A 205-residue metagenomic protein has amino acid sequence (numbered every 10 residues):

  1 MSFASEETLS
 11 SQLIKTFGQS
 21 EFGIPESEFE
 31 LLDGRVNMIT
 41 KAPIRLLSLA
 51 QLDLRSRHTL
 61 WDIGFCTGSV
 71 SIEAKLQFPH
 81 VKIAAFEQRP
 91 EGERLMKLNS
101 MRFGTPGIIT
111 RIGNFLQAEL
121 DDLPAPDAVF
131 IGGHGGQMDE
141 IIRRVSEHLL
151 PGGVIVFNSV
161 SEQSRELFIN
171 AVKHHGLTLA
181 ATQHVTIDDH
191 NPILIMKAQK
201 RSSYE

Functional and structural regions predicted by a protein language model:
S2-S56, W61, L95-F103: Class I SAM-dependent transferase core
G64: Conserved S-adenosyl-L-methionine
T67-P79: Conserved SAM-binding loop of SAM-dependent methyltransferases across substrates and taxa, primarily the Class I
H80-A84: Short beta-strand element of Class I
F86-P126: S-adenosyl-L-methionine
E140-V154: A short glycine-rich, Lys/Arg-flanked "PGG" loop and its adjoining helix->strand segment in the class I
G152-E166: ADP-ribose/adenylate-binding Rossmann-like module
E162-E205: Active-site capping/gating segments
